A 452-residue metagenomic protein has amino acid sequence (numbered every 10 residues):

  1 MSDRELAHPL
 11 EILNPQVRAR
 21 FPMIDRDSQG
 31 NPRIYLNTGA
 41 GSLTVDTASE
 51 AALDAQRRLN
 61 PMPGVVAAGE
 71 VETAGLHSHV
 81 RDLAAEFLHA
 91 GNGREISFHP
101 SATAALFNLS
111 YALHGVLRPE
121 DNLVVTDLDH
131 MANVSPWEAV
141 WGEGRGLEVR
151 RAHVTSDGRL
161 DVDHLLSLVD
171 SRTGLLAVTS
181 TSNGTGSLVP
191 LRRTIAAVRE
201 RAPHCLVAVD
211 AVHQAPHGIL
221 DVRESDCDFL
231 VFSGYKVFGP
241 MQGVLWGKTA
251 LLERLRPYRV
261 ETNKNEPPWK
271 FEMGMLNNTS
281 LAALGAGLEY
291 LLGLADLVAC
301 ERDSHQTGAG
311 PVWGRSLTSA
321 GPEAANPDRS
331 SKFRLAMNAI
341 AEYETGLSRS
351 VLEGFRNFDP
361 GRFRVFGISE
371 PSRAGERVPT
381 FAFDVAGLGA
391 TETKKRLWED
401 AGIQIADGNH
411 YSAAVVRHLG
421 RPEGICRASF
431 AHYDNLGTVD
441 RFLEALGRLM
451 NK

Functional and structural regions predicted by a protein language model:
M1-K452: Pyridoxal 5′-phosphate
